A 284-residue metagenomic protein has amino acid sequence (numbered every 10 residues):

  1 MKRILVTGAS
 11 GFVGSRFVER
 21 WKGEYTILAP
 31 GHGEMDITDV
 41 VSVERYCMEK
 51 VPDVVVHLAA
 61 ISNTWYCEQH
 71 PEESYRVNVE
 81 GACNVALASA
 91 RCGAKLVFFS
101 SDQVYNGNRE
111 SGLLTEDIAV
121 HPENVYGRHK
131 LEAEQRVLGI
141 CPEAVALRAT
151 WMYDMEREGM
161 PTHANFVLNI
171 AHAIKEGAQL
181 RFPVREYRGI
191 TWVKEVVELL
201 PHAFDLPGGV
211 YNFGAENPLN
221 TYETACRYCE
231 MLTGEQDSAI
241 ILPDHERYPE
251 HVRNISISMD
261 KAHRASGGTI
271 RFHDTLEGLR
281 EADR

Functional and structural regions predicted by a protein language model:
K2-W21: N-terminal Rossmann NAD(P)H-binding glycine-rich loop of SDR-like oxidoreductase domains
T7, P30, V55-A59, L96-D102 (+1 more regions): SDR active-site strand-loop-helix element
A29-D39: Rossmann-fold cofactor-recognition segment
I37-V77, A88: NAD(P)H-binding glycine-rich loop region in Rossmannoid oxidoreductase-like domains and their noncatalytic homologs
R76, G81-N84, V104-L147, M152-Y153 (+1 more regions): Catalytic helix-loop patch of NAD(P)-dependent Rossmann-fold dehydrogenases
L138-R188, K194-E195: NAD(P)-dependent short-chain dehydrogenase/reductase
L199-R247, D283: Mid/C-terminal beta-alpha module of Rossmann-like enzyme folds, strongest in SDR-family dehydrogenases/epimerases
N220-C226, I241-A282: Conserved C-terminal active-site "lid" loop/helix of NAD(P)H-dependent oxidoreductases that clamps the redox cofactor
